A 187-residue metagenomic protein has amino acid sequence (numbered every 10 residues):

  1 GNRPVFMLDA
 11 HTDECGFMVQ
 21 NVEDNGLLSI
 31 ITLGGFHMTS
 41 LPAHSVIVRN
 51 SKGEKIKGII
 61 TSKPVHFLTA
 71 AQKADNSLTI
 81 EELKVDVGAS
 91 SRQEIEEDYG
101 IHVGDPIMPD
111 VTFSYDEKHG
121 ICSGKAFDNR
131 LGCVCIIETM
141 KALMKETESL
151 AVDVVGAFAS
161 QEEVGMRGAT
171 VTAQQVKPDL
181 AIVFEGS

Functional and structural regions predicted by a protein language model:
G1-S187: N-terminal hydrophobic/helix-forming segments and targeting peptides
